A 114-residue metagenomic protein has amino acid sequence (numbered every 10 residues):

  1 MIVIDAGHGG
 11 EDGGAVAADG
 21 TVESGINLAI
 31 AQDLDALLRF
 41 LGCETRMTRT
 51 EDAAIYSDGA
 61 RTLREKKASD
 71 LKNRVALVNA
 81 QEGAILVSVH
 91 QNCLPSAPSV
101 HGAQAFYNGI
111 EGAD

Functional and structural regions predicted by a protein language model:
M1-G20: Short glycine-rich His-centered loop
T21-D114: Active-site-proximal helix/loop segments of hydrolytic enzymes
